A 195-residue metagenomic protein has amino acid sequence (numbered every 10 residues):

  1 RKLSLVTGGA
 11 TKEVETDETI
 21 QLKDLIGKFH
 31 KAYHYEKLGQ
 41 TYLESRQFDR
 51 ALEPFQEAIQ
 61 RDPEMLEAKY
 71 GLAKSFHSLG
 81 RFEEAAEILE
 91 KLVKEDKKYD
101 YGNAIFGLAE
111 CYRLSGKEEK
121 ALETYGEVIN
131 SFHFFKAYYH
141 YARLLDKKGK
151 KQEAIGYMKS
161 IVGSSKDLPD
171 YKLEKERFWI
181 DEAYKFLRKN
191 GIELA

Functional and structural regions predicted by a protein language model:
F29, P63, K97-Y99, F132-H133 (+1 more regions): Short coil turns that delineate tetratricopeptide repeat
Y33, E67, D100-N103, K136 (+1 more regions): Start-of-helix register in tetratricopeptide repeats
Q40, K74, E110, R143-L144: Residue-level recognition of tetratricopeptide repeat
E44, S78-L79, L114, K147 (+1 more regions): Register position in tetratricopeptide repeats
K94, I129-F135, R143-L168: TPR/TPR-like (Sel1-like) alpha-helical repeat modules
